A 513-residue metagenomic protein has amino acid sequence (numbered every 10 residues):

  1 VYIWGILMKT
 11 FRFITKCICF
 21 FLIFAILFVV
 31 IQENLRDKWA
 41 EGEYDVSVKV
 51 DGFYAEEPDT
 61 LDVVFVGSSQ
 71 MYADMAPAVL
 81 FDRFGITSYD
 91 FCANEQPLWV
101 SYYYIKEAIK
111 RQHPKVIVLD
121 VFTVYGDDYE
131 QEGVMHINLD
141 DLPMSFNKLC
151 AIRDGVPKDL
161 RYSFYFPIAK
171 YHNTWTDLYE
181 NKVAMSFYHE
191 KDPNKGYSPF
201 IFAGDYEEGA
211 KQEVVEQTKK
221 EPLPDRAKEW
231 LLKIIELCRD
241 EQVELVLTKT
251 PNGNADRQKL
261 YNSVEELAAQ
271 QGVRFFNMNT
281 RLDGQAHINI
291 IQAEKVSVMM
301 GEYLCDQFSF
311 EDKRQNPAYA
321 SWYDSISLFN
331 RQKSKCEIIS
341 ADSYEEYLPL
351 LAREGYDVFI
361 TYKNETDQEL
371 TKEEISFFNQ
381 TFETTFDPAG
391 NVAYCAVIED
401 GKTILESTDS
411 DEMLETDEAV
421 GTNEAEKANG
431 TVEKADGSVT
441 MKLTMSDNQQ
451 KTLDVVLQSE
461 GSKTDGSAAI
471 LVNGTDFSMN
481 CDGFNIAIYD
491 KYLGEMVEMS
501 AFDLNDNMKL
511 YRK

Functional and structural regions predicted by a protein language model:
V1-L7: Short, Lys/Arg-enriched N-terminal segments with co-localized hydrophobic residues within the first ~10-30 amino acids
T15-E33: Hydrophobic membrane-insertion alpha-helices, especially the h-region of bacterial N-terminal signal peptides
L35-G52: Alpha-helical transmembrane signal-anchor/signal-peptide segments
T60-D74: Catalytic nucleophile-elbow at a beta strand-turn-alpha helix junction centered on a G-D-S/GDSL motif, marking
Q70-A151: Membrane-embedded segments
V134-Q242, K313-K333: Secreted/periplasmic serine-hydrolase-like ester/acetyl group-modifying domain
Q258-L328: C-terminal regions of proteins
K333-K513: Short acidic-hydrophobic catalytic motif
